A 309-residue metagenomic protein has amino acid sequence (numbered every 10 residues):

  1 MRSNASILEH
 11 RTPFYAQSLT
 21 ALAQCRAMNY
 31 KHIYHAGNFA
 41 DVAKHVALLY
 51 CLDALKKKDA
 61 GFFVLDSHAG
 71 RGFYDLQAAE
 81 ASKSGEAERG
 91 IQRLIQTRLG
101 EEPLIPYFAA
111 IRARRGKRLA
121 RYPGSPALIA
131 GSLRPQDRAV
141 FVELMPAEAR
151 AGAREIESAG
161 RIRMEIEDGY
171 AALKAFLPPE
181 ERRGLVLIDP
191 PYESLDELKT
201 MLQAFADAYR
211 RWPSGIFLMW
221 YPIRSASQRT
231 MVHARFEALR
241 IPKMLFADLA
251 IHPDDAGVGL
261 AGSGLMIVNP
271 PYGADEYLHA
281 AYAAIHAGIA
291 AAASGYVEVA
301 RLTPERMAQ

Functional and structural regions predicted by a protein language model:
M1, I7-E9, K58: Short N-terminal alpha-helical targeting/association segments
Y15, L19-Q309: Class I S-adenosyl-L-methionine-dependent methyltransferase catalytic core
